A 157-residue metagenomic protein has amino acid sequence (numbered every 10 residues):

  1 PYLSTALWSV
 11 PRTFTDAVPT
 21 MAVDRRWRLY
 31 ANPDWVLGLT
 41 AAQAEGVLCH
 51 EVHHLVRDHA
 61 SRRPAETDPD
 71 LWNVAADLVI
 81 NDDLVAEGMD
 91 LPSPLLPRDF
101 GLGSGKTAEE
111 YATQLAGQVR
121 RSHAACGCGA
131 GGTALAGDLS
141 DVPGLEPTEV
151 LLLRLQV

Functional and structural regions predicted by a protein language model:
P1-G46, V52-V157: Short, functionally important secondary-structure microenvironments
